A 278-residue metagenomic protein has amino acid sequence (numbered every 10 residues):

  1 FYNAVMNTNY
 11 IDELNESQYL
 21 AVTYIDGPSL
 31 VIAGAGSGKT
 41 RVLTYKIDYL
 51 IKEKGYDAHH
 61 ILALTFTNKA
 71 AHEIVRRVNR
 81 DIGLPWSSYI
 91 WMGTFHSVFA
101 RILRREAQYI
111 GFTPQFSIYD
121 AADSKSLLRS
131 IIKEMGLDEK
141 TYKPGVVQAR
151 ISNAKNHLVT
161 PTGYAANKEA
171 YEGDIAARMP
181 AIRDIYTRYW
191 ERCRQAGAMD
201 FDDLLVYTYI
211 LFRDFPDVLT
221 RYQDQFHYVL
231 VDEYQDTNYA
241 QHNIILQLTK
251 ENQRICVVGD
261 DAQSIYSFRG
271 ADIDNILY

Functional and structural regions predicted by a protein language model:
Y2-P114, I118, L219-T220, N252 (+2 more regions): P-loop NTPase Walker
M6-N9, A107, G111-P114, V159 (+3 more regions): Residue-level signal for pocket-adjacent positions within structured domains
D12-T23, G27-V31, L62-A63, A70-A71 (+2 more regions): Conserved helicase NTPase motor core
I25, S87-Y89, Q108-D203, F226: ATP-hydrolysis module of ASCE/P-loop NTPase motor domains, specifically the Walker B Asp-Glu catalytic pair
D48, N79, R129-K133, W190 (+1 more regions): Amphipathic alpha-helical segments within well-ordered protein domains
F95-V98, V147-R150, A154, Y207-T208 (+2 more regions): Short acidic/histidine-centered micro-motifs embedded in hydrophobic/aromatic stretches that mark compact functional
